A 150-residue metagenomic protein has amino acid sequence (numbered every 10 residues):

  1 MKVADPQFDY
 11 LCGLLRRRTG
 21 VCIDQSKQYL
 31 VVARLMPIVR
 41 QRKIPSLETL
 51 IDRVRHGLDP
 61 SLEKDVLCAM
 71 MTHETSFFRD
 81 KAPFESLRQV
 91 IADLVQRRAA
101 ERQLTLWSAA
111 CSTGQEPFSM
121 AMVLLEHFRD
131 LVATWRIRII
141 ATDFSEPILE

Functional and structural regions predicted by a protein language model:
M1-W107: Conserved AdoMet
V21, F118, P147: Glycine-centered loop/turn positions within well-structured domains that cap or flank conserved ligand/cofactor-binding
H56-E63, T113, A141-P147: Short, mixed-charge aromatic SLiMs
E85, F118, E150: Alpha-helical elements of the RecA-like P-loop NTPase motor core of helicases
E101-S119, I140: Conserved class I S-adenosyl-L-methionine
A109, D130-E150: Extended basic-aromatic, gly/pro-enriched interface segments that bind polyanionic ligands
T113-V132: Conserved SAM-binding loop of SAM-dependent methyltransferases across substrates and taxa, primarily the Class I
